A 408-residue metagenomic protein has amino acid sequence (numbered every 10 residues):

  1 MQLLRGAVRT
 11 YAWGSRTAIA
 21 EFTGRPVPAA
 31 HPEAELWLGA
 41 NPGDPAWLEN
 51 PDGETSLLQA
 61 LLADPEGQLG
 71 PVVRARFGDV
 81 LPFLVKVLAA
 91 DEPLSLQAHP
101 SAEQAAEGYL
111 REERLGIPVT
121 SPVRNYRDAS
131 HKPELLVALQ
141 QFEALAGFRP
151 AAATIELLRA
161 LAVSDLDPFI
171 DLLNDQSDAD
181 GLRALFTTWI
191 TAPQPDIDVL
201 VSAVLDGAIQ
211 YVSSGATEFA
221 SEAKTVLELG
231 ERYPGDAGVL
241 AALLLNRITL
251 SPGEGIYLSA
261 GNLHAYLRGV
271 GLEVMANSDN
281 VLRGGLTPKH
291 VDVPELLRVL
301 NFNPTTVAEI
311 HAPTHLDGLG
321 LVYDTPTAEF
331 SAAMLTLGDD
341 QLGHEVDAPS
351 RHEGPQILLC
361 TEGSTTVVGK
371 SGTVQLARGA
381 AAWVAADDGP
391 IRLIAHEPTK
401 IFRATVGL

Functional and structural regions predicted by a protein language model:
M1-G215, P288, V293-T306, A332-M334: Transition-metal
H31-E33, V80-L81, D91, S130 (+2 more regions): A short beta-loop-beta micro-motif enriched in histidine and acidic residues
L94, L135-Q141, G269-P288, F330 (+1 more regions): A short hydrophobic beta-strand segment most commonly corresponding to one strand of the jelly-roll/cupin
A208-N277: Acidic, glycine-rich loop-and-beta core segments that form the ion-binding/anion-interacting portion of active sites
R247-Y257, N262-A265, L335, G369-P390: Short acidic-glycine-tyrosine-enriched beta hairpin
G255, Q356, G363-V368: Short beta-strand segments in beta-sandwich/barrel cores
V270-V322: C-terminal, non-catalytic macromolecule-binding modules
L316-L319, S331-H352, A377-R378, A386-D387: Conserved short histidine dyad/triad with adjacent acidic residue
